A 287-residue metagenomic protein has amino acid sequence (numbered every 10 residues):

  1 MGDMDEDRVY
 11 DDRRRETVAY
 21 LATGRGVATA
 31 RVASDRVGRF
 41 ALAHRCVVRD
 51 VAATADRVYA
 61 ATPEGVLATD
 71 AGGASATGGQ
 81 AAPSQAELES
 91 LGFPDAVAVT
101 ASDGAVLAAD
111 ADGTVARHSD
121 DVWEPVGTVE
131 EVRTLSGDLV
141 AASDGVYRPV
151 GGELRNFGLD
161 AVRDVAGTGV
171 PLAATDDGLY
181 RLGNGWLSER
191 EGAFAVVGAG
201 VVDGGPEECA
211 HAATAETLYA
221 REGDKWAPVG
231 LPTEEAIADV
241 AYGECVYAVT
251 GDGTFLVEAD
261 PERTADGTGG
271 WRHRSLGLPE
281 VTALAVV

Functional and structural regions predicted by a protein language model:
M1-V287: Acidic, polar-rich N-terminal leader regions of halophilic archaeal proteins
